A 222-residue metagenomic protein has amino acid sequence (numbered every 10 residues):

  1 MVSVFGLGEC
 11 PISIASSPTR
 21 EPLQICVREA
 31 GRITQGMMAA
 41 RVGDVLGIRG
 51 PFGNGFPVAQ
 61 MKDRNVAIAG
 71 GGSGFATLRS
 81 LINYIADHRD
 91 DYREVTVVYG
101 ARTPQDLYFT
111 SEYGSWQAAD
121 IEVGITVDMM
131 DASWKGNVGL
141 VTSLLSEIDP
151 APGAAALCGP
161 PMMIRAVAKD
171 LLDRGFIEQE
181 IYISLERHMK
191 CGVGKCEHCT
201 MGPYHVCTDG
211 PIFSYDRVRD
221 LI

Functional and structural regions predicted by a protein language model:
M1-D44, R102-T103: Ferredoxin-reductase
V2-V4, I48, M201: A generic structural signal for residues embedded in beta-strands
C10, I33, I48, F52 (+4 more regions): Glycine-rich, flexible loop/turn motifs
L23-C26, V97, C207: Short, well-ordered strand-loop elements centered on a beta-strand within folded domains, enriched for acidic residues
R32-K190: FNR/FR-type flavoprotein reductase catalytic core
A69, F213-I222: Short microdomains enriched in Cys/His and/or Lys/Arg
M162, E186-P211: Local cysteine-cluster metal-coordination motifs and their immediate loop/turn environment, predominantly Fe-S cluster
